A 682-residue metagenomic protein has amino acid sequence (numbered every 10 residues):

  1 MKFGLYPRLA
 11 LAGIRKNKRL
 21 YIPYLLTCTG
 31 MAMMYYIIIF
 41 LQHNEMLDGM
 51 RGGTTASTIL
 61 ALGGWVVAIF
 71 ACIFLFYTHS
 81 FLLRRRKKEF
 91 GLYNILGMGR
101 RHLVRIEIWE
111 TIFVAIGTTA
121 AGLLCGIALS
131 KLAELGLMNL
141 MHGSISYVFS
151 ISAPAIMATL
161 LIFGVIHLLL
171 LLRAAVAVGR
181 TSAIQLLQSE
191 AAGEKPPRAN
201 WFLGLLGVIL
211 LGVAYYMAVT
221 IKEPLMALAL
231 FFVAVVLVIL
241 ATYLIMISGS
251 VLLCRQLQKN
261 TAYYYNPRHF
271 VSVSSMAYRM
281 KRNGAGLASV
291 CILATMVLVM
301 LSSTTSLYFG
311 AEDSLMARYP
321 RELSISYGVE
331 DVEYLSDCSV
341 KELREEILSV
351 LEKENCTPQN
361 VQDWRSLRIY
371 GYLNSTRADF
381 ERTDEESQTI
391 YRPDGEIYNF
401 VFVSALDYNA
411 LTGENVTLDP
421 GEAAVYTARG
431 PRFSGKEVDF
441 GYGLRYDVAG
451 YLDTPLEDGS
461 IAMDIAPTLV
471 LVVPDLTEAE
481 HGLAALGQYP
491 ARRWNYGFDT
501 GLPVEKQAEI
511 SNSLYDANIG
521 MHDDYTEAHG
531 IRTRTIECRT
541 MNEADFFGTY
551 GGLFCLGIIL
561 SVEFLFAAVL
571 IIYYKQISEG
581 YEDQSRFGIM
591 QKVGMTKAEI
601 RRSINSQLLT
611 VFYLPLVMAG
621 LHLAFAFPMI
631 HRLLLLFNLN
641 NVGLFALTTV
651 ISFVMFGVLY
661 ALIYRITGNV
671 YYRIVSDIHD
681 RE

Functional and structural regions predicted by a protein language model:
M1-A32, P196-W201, L210, I245-A294 (+1 more regions): N-terminal Sec/SRP start-transfer signal
F3-L5, R180-E194, Y581-E582, Y672-E682: Short cytosolic juxtamembrane segments of multi-pass membrane proteins
R19-M46, T55-G91, T111-C125, I239 (+4 more regions): Hydrophobic alpha-helical transmembrane segments of multi-pass inner-membrane transport and secretion
F40-G53, L123-A155, G212-A229, P615-D680: Short helix-loop junctions at transmembrane helix boundaries
Y77, R85, A177, E223 (+4 more regions): Juxtamembrane interface at the cytosolic side of transmembrane helices
E110-L257: Hydrophobic alpha-helical segments
L315-F566: Basic-flanked hydrophobic alpha-helices used for secretion and membrane insertion
